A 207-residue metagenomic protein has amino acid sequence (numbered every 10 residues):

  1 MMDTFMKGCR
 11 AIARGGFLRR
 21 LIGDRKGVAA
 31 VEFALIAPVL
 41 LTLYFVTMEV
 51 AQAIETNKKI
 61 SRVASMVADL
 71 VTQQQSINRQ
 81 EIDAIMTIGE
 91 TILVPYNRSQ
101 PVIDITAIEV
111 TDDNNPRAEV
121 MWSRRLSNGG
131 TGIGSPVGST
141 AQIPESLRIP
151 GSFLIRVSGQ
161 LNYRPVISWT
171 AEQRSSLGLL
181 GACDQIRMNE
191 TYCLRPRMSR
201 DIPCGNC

Functional and structural regions predicted by a protein language model:
M1-K26: N-terminal leader/signal peptides at the extreme start of proteins
M2-T4, S65-C207: Short, conserved structural patches
G16, D24, L41, P150-S152: Alpha-helical hydrophobic/aromatic positions enriched in membrane-embedded helices and signal peptides
D24-V39, E49: N-terminal signal-anchor/signal peptide hydrophobic helix marking the start of the first transmembrane segment
V28, L43-Q75: Aliphatic-rich helix starts adjacent to a transmembrane/signal segment
L40, N57, S168-T170: Short, function-defining helix-loop hinge/capping sites that tune catalysis or transport
